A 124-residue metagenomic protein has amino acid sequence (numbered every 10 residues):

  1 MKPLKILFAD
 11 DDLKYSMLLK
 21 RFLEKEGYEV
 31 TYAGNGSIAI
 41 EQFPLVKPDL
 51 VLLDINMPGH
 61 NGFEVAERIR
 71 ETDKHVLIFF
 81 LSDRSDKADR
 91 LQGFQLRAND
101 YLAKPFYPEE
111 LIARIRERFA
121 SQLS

Functional and structural regions predicted by a protein language model:
M17-K25: Charged docking surfaces used in two-component/phosphorelay signaling
G27-G34, Q42: Short hydrophobic/Thr-rich beta-strand motif most characteristic of the beta2 strand and flanking loop of CheY-like
G34-N35, N61-E64: Acidic catalytic/metal-coordinating carboxylates
V46-L52: Active-site beta3 strand of CheY-like receiver
D54, S82: Active-site residues of response regulator receiver
P58, D86, K104: The feature encodes the CheY-like receiver
F106-F119: C-terminal output helix
